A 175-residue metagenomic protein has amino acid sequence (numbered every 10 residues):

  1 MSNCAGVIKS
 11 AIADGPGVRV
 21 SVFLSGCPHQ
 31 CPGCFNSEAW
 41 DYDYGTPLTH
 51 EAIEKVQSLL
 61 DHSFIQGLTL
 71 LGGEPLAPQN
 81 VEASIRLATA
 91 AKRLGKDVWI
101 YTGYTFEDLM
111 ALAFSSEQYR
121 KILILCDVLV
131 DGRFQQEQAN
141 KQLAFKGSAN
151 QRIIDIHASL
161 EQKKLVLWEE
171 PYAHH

Functional and structural regions predicted by a protein language model:
M1-F23, P28, P32, N36-Y42 (+1 more regions): N-terminal [4Fe-4S]-dependent radical SAM core
S2-A5, V18, N36-A113, E117-K121: Conserved Radical SAM active-site core
A13, L109-M110, E137-K146: Flexible glycine/acidic-rich beta-alpha junction loops that bind and position SAM and/or redox cofactors in anaerobic
H29, S63, I124: Structured loop/turn residues at beta-strand edges in well-structured enzyme cores
L76, Q136-E137: Glycine-rich nucleotide phosphate-binding loop and flanking beta-alpha elements of Rossmann-like dinucleotide-binding
Q79-S84, A88-K92, W99, A139-H175: P-loop/Walker A phosphate-binding loop and immediately adjacent motor/lid segment at beta-alpha junctions
R120-I124, G147: Short, conserved loop/helix-junction motifs that constitute active-site signature segments in enzyme catalytic cores
D127-V128: Well-ordered beta-strand positions
